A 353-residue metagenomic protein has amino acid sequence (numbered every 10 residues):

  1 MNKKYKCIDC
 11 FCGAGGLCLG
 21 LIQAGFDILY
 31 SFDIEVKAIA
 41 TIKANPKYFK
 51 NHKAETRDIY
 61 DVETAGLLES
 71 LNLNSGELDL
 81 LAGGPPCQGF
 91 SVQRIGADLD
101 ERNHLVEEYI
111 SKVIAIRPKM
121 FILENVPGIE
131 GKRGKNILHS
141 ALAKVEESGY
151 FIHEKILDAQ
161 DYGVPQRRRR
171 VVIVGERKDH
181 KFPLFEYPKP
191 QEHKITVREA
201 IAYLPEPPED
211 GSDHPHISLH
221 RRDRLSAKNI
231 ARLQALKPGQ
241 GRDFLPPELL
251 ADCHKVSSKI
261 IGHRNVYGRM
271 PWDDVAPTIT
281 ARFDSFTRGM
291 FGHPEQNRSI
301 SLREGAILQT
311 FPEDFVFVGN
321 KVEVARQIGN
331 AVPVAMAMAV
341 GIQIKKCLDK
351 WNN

Functional and structural regions predicted by a protein language model:
M1-K3, N352-N353: Basic/polar N-terminal segments that are highly enriched at the extreme N-terminus, encompassing both cleavable
N2-R117, P127-G131, N136-H139: Core alpha/beta nucleotide-donor-binding catalytic domains of modification enzymes
N45, P188-P190, P294-R298: Short Gly/aromatic-enriched secondary-structure transition segments
G66-L78, Q88-I261: Class I S-adenosyl-L-methionine
P85-C87, R177, F283, P312-E313: Short, small-residue-rich loop/turn micro-motifs
H220-N353: C-terminal target-recognition/interaction regions appended to catalytic cores
